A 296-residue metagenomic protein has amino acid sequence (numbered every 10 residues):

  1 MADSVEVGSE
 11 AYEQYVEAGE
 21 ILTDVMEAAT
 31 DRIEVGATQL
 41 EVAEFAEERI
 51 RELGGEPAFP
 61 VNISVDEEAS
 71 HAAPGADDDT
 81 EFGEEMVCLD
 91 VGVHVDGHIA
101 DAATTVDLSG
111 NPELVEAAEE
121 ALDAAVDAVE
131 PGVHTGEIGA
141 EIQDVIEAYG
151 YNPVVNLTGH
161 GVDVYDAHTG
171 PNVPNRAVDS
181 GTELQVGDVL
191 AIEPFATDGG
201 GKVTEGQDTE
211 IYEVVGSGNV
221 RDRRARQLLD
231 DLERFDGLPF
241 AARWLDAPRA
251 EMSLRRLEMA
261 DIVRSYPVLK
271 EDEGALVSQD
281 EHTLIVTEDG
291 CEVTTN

Functional and structural regions predicted by a protein language model:
M1-N296: Active-site neighborhoods and metal-handling regions in enzymes and metal-associated proteins
